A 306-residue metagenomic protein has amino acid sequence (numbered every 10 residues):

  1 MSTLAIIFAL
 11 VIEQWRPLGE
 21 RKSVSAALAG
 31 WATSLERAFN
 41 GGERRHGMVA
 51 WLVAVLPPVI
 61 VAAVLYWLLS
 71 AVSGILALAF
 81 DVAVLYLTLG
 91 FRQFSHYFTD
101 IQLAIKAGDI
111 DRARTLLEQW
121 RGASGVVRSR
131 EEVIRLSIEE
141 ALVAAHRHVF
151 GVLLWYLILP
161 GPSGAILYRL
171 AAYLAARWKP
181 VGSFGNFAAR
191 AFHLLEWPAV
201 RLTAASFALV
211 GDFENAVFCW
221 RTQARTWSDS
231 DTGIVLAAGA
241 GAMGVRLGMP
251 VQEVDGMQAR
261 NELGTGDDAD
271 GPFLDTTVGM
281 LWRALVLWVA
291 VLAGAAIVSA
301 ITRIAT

Functional and structural regions predicted by a protein language model:
M1-T306: Hydrophobic N-terminal alpha-helices or hydrophobic patches in metabolic proteins across all domains of life
